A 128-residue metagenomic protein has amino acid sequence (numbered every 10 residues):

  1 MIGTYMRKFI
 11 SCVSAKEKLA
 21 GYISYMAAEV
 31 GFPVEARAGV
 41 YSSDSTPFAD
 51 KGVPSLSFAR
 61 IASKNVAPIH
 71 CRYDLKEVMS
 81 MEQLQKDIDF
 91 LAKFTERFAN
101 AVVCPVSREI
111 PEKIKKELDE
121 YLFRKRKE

Functional and structural regions predicted by a protein language model:
M1-A62, V66-P68: Metal-dependent peptidase/peptidase-like ectodomains
N65-E128: His/Asp/Glu-rich mid-to-C-terminal helical/loop segments that flank catalytic regions of hydrolases
